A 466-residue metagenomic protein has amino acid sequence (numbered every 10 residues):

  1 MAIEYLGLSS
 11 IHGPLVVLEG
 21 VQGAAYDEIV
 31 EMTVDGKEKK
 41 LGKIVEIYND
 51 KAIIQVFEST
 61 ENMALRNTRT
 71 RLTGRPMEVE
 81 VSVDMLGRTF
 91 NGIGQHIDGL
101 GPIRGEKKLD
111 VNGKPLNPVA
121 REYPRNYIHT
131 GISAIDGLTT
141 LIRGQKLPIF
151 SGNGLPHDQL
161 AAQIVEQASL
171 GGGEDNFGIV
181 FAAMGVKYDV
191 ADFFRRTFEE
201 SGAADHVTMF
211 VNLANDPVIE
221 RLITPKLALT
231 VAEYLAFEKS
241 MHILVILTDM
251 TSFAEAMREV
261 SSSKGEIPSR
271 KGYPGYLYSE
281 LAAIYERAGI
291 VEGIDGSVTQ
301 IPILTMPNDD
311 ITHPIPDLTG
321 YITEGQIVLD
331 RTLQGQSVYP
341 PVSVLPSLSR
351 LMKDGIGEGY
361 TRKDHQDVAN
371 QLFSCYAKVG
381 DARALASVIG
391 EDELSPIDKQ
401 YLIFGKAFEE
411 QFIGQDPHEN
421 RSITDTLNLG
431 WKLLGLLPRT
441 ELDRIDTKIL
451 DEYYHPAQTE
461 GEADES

Functional and structural regions predicted by a protein language model:
M1-R88, I93: N-terminal accessory targeting/assembly segments
G13, K37-K39, N49, E106 (+3 more regions): A generic structural motif
G13, N49, G94, L116 (+3 more regions): Residues that form or immediately flank small-molecule/cofactor binding pockets and catalytic motifs
G20, V56, I93, G101 (+3 more regions): Glycine-rich, histidine-containing beta strand-loop boundary motifs that form or position
T68-T70, M77, D84, I97-K146 (+3 more regions): P-loop NTPase nucleotide-binding/switch module
G92, H96, Q167: Mid-sequence acidic-hydrophobic segments that form the walls of catalytic/ligand-binding cavities or oligomerization
G137-E465: P-loop NTPase catalytic core
